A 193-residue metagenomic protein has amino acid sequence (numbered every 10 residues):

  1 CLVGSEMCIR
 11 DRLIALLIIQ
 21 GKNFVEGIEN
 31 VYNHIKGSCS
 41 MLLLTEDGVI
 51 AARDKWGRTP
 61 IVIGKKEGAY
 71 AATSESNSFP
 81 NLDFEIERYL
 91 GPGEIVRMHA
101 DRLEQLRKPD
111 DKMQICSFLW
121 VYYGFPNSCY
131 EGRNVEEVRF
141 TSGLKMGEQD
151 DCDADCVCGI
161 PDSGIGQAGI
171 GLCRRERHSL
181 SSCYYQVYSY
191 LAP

Functional and structural regions predicted by a protein language model:
S5-E6, R10-P92, R97-C156, I160-P161: Conserved short alpha-helical segments that host acidic/polar catalytic motifs at enzyme active sites
I95, V157, G166, L180-S182: Conserved beta-strand scaffold positions in the cores of enzyme catalytic domains, especially in NTP/NDP-utilizing
C158-G159, C173, H178: C-terminal substrate/ligand-recognition segments
I165, G171-L172: Active-site diphosphate/adenylate-binding microenvironment
H178-P193: Short, glycine/charge-rich flexible loops or terminal/linker lids adjacent to PRPP-binding catalytic cores
